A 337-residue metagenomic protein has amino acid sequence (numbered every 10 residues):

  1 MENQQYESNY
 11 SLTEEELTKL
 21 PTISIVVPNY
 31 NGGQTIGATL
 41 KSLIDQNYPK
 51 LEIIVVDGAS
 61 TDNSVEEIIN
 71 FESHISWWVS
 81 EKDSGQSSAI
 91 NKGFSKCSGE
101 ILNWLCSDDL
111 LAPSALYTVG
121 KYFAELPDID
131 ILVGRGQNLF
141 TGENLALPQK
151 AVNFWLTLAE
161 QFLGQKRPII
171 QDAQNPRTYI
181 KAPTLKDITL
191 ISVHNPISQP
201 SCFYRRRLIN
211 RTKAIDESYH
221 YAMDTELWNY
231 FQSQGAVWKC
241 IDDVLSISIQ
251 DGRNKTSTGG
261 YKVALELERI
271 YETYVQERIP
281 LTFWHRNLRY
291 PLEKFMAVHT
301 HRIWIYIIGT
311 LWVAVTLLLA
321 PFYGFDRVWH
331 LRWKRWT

Functional and structural regions predicted by a protein language model:
M1-I44: N-proximal low-complexity "stem/linker" segments adjacent to membrane-targeting elements
E2-L20, E226, S233-T337: C-terminal subregions of glycosyltransferases and related glycan-biosynthesis enzymes
S42, P49, D57-E66, C106: A conserved acidic beta->alpha catalytic loop
N63, S88, D109-Y122: Acidic donor-binding/catalytic loop of UDP-sugar-dependent glycosyltransferases, especially processive GT2
S80-C97: Glycine-rich, basic loop-to-helix element that forms the pyrophosphate-binding segment of sugar-nucleotide handling
L102: Short aromatic/hydrophobic "clamp" motif used to bind/position activated sugar donors
S114-Q174: Conserved donor NDP-sugar-binding/catalytic core segment of glycosyltransferases
F162-I270: Conserved nucleotide-sugar donor-binding catalytic segment
